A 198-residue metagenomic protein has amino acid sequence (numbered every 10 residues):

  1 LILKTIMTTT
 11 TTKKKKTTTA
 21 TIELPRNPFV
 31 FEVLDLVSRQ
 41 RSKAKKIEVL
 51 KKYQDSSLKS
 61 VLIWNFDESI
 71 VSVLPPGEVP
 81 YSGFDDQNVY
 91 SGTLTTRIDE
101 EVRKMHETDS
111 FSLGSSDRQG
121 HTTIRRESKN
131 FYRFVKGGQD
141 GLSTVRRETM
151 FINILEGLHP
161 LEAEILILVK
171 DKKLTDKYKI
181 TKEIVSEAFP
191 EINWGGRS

Functional and structural regions predicted by a protein language model:
L3-S198: N-terminal nucleic-acid-engaging modules of covalent nucleotidyltransferase systems
